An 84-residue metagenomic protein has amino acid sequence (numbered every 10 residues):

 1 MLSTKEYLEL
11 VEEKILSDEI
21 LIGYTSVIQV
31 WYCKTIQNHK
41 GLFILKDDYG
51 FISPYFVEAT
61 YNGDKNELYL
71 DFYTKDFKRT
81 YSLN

Functional and structural regions predicted by a protein language model:
M1-D18: N-terminal trafficking/processing presequences and adjacent post-cleavage segments of proteins routed to secretion
I15, H39-K40, T80-Y81: Amphipathic alpha-helical interaction segments
D18-Y24: Short secondary-structure junctions
V27-E67: Amphipathic, interaction-prone secondary-structure segments
K65-N84: A short, surface-exposed interaction/processing loop segment used at functional sites
